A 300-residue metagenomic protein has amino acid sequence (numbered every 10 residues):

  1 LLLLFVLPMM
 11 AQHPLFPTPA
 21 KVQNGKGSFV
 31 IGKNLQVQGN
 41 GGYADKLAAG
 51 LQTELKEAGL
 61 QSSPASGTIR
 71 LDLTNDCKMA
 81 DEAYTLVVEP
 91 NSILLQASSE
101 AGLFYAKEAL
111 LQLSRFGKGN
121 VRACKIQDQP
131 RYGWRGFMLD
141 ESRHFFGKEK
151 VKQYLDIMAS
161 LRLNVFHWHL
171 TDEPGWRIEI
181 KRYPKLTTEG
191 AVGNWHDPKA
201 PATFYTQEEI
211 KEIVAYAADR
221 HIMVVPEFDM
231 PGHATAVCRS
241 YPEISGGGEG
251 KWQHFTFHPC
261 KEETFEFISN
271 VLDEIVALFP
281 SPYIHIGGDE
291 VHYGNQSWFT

Functional and structural regions predicted by a protein language model:
L1-P14: Bacterial Sec-dependent N-terminal signal peptides
Q12-W134: Contiguous, structured surface segment used for ligand recognition
G41, N75, E141-R143, L170-D172 (+1 more regions): A mature extracytoplasmic/lumenal domain signature
D45, K181, C238, Y293-G294: Residues at secondary-structure transition points
K56-L60, P242, T300: Glycine-centered secondary-structure boundary/capping sites
A80-H285, F299: Feature activates predominantly on carbohydrate-active enzymes
D289-G294, F299-T300: N-terminal leader/propeptide and maturation segments of large enzyme subunits in energy/redox metabolism and hydrolases
